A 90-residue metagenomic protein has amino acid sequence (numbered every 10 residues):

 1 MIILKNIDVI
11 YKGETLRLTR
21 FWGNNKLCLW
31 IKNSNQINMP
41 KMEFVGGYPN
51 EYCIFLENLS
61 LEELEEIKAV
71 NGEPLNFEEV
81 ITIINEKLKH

Functional and structural regions predicted by a protein language model:
I2-I10, T15-F77: Acidic, low-complexity, intrinsically disordered interaction modules
E86-H90: Short acidic DE-rich linear segments
